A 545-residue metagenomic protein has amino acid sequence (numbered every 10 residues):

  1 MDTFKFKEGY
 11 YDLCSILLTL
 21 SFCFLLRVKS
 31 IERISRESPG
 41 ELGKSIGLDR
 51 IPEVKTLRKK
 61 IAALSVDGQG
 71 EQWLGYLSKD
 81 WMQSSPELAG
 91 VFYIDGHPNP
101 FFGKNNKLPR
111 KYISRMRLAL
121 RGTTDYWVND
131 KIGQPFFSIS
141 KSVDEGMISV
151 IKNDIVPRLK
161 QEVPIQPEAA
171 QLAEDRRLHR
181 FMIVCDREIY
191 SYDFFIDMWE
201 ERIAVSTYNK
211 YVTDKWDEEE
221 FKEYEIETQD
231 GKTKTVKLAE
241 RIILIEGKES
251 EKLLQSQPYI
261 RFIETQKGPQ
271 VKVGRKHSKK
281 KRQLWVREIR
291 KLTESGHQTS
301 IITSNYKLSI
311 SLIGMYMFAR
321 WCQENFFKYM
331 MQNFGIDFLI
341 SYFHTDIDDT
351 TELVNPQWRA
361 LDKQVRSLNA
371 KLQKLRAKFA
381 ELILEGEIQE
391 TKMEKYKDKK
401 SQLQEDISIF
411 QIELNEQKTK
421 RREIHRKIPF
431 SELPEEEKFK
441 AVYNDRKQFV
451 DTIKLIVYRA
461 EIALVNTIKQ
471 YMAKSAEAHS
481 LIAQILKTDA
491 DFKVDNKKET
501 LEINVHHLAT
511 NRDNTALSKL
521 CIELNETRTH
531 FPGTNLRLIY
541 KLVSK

Functional and structural regions predicted by a protein language model:
M1-L20, E352: Basic, short loop/linker segments at the boundary and entry of helix-turn-helix/winged-helix-like folds
T19, I34, E53, L57 (+7 more regions): Short, conserved catalytic/metal-binding motifs centered on acidic residues
I31-I46: DNA-recognition alpha helix
I34, S311-H344: Short amphipathic alpha-helical "interface-anchor" segments enriched in bulky aromatics
V54-K131: Active-site-proximal, Lys/Arg-enriched surface segment that forms a nucleic-acid-binding/basic interface patch
S114-A170, H297-S300: Electropositive, glycine- and tryptophan-enriched low-complexity nucleic-acid-binding patches
E201-Q323, K498, L517-L520, E526-S544: An anionic, glycine-rich sequence signature occurring as long contiguous blocks
I407-K545: C-terminal accessory/interaction regions of large nucleic acid-associated machines
